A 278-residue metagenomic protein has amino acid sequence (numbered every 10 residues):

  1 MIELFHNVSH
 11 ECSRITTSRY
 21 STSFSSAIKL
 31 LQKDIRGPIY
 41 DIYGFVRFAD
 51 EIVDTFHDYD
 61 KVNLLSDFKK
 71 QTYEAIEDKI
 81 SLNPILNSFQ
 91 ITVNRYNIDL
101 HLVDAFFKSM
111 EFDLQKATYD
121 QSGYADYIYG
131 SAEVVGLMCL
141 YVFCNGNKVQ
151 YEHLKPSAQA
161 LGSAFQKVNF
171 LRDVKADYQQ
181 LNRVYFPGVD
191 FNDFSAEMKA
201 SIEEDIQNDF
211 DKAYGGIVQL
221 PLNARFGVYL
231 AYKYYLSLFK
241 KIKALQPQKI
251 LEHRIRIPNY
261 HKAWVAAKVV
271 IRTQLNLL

Functional and structural regions predicted by a protein language model:
M1-F165, L171-L278: Catalytic cores of Mg2+-dependent Asp-rich isoprenoid enzymes
